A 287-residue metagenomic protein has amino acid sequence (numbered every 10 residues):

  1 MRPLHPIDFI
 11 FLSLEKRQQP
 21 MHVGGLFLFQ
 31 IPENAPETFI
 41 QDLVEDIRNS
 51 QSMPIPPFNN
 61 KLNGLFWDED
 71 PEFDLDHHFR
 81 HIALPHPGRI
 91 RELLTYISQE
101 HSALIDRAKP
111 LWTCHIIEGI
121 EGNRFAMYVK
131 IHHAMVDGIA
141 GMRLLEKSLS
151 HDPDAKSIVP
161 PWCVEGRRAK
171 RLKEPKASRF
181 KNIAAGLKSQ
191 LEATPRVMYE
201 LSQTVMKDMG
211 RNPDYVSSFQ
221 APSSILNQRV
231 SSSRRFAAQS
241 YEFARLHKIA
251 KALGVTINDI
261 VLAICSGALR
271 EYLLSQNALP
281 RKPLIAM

Functional and structural regions predicted by a protein language model:
M1-P6, L26-P36, E45-S52, P57-M287: Soluble acyl-CoA-dependent acyltransferase catalytic core bearing the H(X)4D motif
I7-L14, M21-F29: M16 family metallopeptidases and their MPP-like homologs
D42: Surface-exposed, glycine/proline- and aromatic-rich loop segments on solvent-exposed faces across compartments
